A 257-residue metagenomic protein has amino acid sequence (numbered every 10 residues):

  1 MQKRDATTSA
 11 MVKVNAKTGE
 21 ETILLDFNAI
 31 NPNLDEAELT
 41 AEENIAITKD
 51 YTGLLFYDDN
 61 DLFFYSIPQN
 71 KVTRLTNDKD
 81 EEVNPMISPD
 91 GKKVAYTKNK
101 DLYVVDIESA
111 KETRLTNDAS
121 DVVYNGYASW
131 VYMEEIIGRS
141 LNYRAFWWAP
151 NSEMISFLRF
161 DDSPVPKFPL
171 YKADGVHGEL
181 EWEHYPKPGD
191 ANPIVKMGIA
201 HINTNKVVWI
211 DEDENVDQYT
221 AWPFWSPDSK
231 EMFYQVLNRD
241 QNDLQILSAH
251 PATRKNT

Functional and structural regions predicted by a protein language model:
M1-T257: Beta-propeller folds
